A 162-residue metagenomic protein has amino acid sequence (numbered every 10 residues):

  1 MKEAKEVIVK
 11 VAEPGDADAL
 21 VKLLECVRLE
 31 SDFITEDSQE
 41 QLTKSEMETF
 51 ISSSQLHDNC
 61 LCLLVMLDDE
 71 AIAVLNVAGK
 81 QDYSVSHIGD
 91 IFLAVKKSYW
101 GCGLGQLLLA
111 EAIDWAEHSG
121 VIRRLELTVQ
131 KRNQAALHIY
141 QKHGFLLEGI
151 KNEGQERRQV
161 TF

Functional and structural regions predicted by a protein language model:
V7-K22: A short beta-loop-alpha structural element at the N-terminal edge of CoA-dependent acyl/N-acetyltransferase catalytic
P14, R28, E40-S98, L109-A110 (+1 more regions): Acetyl-CoA-dependent GNAT
S31-Q39: A short gly/proline-enriched turn/hairpin at secondary-structure junctions
C60, V121-I122: Short, high-confidence coil segments that cap the C-terminus of an alpha-helix and link into the following beta-strand
C102, Q106, H118, K131-G149: Conserved active-site alpha-helix within GNAT-family acetyltransferase domains
R123-E126, Q130-L137, H143, E153-F162: C-terminal "cap" of GNAT-fold acetyltransferases
